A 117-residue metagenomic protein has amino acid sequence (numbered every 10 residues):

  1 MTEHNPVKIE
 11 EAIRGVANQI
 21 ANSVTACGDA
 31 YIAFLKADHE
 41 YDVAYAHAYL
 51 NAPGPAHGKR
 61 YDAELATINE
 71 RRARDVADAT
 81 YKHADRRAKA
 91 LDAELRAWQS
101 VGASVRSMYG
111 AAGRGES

Functional and structural regions predicted by a protein language model:
M1-V24: Short, charge-rich amphipathic alpha-helices with coiled-coil/heptad character
C27-K59: Extended alpha-helical coiled-coil "stalk/arm" regions that act as elongated linkers or oligomerization scaffolds
F34, D75-V105: Long amphipathic alpha-helical coiled-coil segments
N51-T80: Short, glycine/alanine-rich amphipathic alpha-helical segment that often forms an alpha-turn-alpha hairpin
G102-S117: Acidic, low-complexity, intrinsically disordered peripheral segments
